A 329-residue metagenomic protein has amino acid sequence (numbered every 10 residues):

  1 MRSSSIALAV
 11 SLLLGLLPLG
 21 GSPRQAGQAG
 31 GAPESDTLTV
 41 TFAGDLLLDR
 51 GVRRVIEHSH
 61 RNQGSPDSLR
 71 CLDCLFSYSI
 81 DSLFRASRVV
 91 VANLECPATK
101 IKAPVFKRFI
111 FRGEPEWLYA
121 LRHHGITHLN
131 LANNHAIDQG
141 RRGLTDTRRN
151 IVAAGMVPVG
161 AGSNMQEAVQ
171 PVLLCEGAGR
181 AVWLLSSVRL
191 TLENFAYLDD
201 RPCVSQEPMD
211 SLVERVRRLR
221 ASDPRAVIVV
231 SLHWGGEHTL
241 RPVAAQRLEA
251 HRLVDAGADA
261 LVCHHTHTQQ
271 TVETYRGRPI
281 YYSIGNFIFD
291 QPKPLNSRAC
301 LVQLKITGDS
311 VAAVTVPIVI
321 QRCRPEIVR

Functional and structural regions predicted by a protein language model:
S4, L8-E34: Bacterial Sec-dependent signal peptides at the C-terminal "C-region" and cleavage site
S22-R329: Acidic, metal/ion-coordinating pockets
